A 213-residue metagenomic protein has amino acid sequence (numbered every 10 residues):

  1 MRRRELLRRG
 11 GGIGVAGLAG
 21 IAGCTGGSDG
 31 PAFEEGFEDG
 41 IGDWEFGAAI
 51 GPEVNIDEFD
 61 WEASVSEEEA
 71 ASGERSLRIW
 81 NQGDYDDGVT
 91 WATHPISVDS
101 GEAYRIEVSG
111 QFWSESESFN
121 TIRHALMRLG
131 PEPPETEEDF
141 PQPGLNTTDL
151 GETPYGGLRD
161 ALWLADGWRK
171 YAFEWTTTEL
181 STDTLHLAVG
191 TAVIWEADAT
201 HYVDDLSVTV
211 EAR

Functional and structural regions predicted by a protein language model:
M1-A19: N-terminal secretory signal peptides and thylakoid transit peptides that target proteins across membranes
L18-G30: Sec-dependent signal peptide cleavage junction
F37, L77, A92-A125, F173 (+1 more regions): Extra-cytoplasmic beta-strand recognition segments
D39-R78: Extracellular glycan-recognition surfaces and repeat-rich motifs
R78-T90, L162-A165: Extracellular beta-rich ligand/substrate-recognition surface
G88-T90, E115-P134, L185-L187: Beta-strand acidic-aromatic groove motif in beta-rich domains, primarily in extracellular
T136-T182: Extracellular carbohydrate recognition and processing domains and analogous Trp-centered ligand-binding platforms
G167-Y202, L206: Extracellular beta-strand ligand-recognition surfaces/modules
